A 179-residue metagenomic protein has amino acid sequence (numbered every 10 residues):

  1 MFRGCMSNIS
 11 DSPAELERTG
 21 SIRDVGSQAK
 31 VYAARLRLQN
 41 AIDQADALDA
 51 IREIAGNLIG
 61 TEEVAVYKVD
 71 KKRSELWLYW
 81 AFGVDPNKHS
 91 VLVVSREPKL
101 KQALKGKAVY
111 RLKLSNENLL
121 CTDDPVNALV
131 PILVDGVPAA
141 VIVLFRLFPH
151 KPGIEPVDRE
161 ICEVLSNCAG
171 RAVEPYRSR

Functional and structural regions predicted by a protein language model:
M1-D46, N57, A172-R179: Signal-transmission linkers at sensory-effector interfaces
M6, V134, G153-E174: Amphipathic alpha-helical "output/dimerization" segments
K30-L38, D43-E62, V66, R96-K99 (+2 more regions): Amphipathic alpha-helical coiled-coil segments that mediate homodimerization and allosteric signal transmission
E53-G56, A65-S90: GAF sensory/regulatory domain recognition with acknowledged cross-activation on helical regulatory dimers
E75-W77, P86-Y110: Acidic/proline- and glycine-rich, intrinsically disordered low-complexity segments that serve as regulatory linkers
N118-D124, I154: Short loop/turn motifs at secondary-structure junctions and domain boundaries
P125-V134, P138: A short, aliphatic-rich beta-strand micro-motif
I142-P152: Short beta-strand-to-loop transition segments that serve as allosteric relay/switch motifs in sensory/regulatory domains
